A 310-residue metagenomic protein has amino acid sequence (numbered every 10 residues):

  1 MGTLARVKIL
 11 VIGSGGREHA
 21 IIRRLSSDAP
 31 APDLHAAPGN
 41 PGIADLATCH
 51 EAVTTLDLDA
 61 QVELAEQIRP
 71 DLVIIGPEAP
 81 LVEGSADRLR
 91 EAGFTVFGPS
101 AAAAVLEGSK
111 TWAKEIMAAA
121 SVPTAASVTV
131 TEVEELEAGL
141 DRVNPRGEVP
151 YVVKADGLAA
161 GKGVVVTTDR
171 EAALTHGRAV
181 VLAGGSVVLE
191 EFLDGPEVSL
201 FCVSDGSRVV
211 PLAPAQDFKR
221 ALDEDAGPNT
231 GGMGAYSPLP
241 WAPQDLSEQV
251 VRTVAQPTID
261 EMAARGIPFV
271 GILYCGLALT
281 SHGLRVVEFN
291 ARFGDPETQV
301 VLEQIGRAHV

Functional and structural regions predicted by a protein language model:
G2-A101: ATP-binding N-terminal substructure of ATP-dependent carboxylate-amine bond-forming enzymes
V11, A36-A37, I74-I75, V96-P99 (+6 more regions): General beta-strand structural signal in soluble alpha/beta enzymes
C49-D57, V128-E132, T167: Short acidic-hydrophobic, aromatic-tinged amphipathic segments that line or gate anion-handling sites
L64, G139-V143, H176: CheY-like receiver
E66-P70, V143-E148, A183: Glycine-rich phosphate-binding loop signature in dinucleotide/nucleotide-binding domains
V73, A308-V310: Conserved small/polar residues in nucleotide/adenosyl-binding loops
P99-G163: A conserved helix-loop-beta module that forms one wall/lid of the active-site cleft in ATP-utilizing catalytic domains
G163-V300: Internal nucleotide-binding/catalytic subdomain
